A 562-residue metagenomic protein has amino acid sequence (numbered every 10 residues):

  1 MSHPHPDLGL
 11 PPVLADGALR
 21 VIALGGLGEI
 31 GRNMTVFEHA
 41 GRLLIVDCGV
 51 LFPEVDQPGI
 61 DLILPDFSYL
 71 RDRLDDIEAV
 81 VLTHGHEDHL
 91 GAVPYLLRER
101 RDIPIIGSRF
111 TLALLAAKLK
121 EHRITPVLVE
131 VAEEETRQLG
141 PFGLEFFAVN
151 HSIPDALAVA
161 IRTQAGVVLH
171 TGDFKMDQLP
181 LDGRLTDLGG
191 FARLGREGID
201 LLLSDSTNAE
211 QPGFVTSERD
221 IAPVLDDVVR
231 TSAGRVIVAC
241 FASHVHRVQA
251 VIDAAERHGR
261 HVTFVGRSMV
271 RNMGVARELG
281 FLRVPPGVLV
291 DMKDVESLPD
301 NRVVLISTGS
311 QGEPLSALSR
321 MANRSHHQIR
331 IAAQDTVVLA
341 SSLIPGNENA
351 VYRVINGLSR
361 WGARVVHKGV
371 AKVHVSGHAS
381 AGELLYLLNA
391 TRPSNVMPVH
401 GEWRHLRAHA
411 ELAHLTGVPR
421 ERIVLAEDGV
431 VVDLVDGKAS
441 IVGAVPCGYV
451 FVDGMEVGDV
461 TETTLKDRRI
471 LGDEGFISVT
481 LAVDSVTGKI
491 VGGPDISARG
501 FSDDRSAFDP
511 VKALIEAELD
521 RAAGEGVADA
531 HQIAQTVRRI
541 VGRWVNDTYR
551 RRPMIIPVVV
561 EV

Functional and structural regions predicted by a protein language model:
S2-V81, H86-L298, S316-R330, N349-R353: His/Asp/Glu-rich metal-coordinating catalytic cores of metallo-dependent phosphodiesterases/hydrolases acting on
L24, A40, R162, D205-T207 (+4 more regions): Structured loops at beta-to-helix junctions and adjacent beta-edge loops in soluble globular domains
L27, L51-V55, D76-I77, H367-V370 (+5 more regions): A glycine- and charged-residue-rich anion-binding loop/surface
L119, A413, V545: Conserved hydrophobic residues forming the short capping helix/wall of the S-adenosyl-L-methionine
A132, E427, R551-I555: Short Gly/Ser/Thr- and Asp/Glu-enriched loop/turn motifs at secondary-structure junctions
A158-A160, S478-T480, P557: Beta-strand secondary-structure signal
E210-P510, L514-G526, A534, R539: Hard-cation-handling environments
G526-V562: C-terminal tails and terminal domains of large nucleic-acid-associated and other macromolecular-machine proteins
